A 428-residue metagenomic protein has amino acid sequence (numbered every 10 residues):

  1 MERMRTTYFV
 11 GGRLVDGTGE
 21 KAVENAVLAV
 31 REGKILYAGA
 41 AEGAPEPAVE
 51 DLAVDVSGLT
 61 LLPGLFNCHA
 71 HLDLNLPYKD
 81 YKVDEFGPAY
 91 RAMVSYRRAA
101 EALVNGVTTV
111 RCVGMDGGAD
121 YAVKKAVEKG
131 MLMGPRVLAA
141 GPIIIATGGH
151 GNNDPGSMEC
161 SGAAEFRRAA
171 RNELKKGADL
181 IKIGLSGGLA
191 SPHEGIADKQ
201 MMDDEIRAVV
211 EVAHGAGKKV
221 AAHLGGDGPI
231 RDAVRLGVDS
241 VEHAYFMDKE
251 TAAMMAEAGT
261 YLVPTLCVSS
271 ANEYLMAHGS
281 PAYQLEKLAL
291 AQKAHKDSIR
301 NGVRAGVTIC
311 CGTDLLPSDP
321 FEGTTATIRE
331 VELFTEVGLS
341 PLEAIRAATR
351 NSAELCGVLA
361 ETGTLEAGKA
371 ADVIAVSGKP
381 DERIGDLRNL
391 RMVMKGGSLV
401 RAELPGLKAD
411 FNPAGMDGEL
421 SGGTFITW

Functional and structural regions predicted by a protein language model:
M1-A26, R31-E32, L36, A41 (+4 more regions): Active-site microenvironment of metallo-dependent hydrolases
E42-L62, F86-A89: Active-site metal-binding motif and surrounding structural segment of the metallo-beta-lactamase
L59-K129, T147-H150, D204, L236: Metal-associated gating/positioning segment near the N- to mid-region
L72-R91, A100-L103, M133, G141 (+4 more regions): Active-site gating loops and adjacent loop-to-helix segments of metal-dependent hydrolytic enzymes
R91-A99, S161-E173, G225-P229: Short, acidic/polar
V94-D120, G134-I143, A178-P192, K218-K219 (+3 more regions): Divalent metal-dependent hydrolysis catalytic cores, especially in the metallo-beta-lactamase
G187-D297, C310, L315-S318, G338-S340 (+2 more regions): Active-site core of metal-dependent hydrolases
G215, K219, K293-K379: His/Asp/Glu-enriched, well-ordered alpha-helical/loop segment that forms or immediately abuts the divalent-metal
